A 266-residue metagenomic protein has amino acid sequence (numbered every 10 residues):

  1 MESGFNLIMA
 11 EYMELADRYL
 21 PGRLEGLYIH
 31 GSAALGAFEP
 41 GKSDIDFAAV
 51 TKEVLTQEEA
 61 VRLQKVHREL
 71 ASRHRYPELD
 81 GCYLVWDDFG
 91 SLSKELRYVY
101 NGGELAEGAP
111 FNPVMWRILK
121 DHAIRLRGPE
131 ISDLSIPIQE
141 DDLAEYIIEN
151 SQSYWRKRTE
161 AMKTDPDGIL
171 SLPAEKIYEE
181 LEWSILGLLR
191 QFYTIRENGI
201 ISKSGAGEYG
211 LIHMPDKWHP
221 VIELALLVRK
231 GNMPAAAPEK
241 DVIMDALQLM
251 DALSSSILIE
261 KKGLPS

Functional and structural regions predicted by a protein language model:
M1-Y28, E58-A60, Q64, S266: Helical scaffold of the NTase/Pol beta-like nucleotidyltransferase catalytic core
F5, A174-S184, E239-A246: Aromatic-acidic/polar surface patches that form glycan- and anion
I29-K65, E69, Y76-V85: Catalytic metal-binding acidic patch
K65-Y178, I185, Q191: Conserved NTP/Mg2+-binding pocket subregion across the NTase superfamily
E160-A225: Extended, basic/helix-rich recognition subdomains
G199-S266: Structured mid-to-C-terminal alpha-helical surface segments
